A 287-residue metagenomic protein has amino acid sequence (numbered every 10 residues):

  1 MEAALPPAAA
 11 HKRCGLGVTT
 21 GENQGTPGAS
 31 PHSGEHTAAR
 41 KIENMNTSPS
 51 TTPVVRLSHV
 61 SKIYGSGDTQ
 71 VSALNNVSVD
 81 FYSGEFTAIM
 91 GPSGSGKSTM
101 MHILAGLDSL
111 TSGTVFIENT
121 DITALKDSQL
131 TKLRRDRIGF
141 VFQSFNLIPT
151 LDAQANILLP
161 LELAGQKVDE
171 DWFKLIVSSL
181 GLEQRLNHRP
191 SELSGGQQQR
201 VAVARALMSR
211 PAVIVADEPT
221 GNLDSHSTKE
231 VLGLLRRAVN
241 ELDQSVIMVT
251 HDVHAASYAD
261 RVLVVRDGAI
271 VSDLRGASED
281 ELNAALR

Functional and structural regions predicted by a protein language model:
A3-A4, A10-G15, Q24, S30-A38: Short, low-complexity intrinsically disordered segments enriched in A/P/G/S/L with frequent Arg, especially at protein
G21-E22, G28, A39, N222 (+1 more regions): Serine/threonine-rich, low-complexity intrinsically disordered segments
I42-P49: Pre-NBD coupling/linker segments of ABC/ABC-like ATPases
P53-I270: ABC family nucleotide-binding domain
A269-R287: Conserved beta-strand-loop-alpha-helix hinge in the C-terminal portion of ABC ATPase nucleotide-binding domains
